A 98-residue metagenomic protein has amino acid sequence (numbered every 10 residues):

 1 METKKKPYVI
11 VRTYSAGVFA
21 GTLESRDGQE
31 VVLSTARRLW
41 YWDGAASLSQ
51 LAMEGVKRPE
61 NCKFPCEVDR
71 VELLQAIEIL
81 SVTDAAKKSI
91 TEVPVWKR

Functional and structural regions predicted by a protein language model:
E2-R98: Conserved RNA-binding domains used in RNP assembly and mRNA/RNA metabolism
